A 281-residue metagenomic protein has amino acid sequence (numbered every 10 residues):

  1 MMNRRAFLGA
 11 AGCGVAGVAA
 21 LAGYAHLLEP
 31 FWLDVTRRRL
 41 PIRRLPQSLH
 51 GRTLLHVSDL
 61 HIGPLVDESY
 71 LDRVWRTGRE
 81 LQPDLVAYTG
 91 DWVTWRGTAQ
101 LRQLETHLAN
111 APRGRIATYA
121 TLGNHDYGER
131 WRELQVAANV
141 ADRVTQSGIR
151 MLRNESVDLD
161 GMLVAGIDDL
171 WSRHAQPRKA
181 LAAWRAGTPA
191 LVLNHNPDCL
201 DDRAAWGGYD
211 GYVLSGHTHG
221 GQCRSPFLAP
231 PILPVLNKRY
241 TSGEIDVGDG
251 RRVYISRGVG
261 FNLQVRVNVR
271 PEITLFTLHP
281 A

Functional and structural regions predicted by a protein language model:
M1, V18-L55, E68-S69, R73-R76: C-terminal segment of N-terminal export signals and the immediately downstream linker at the start of the mature
M1-V18: N-terminal secretory signal peptides and thylakoid transit peptides that target proteins across membranes
T36-R39, Q103-W184: Extended active-site neighborhood of metal-dependent phosphoesterases/phosphodiesterases
I42-L54, I149, S156-A165, R185-A186 (+1 more regions): Beta-strand-turn-beta hairpins that frame and shape the catalytic cleft of phosphate-ester-processing enzymes
G51-H61, G161-L170, L191-H195, R252-G258: Active-site-proximal beta-strand elements of phosphoester/diester hydrolases
R52-N139: Membrane-embedded segments
V57-S58, V86-G90, T118-N124, L152-R153 (+3 more regions): Active-site neighborhood of phospho(di)ester-bond hydrolases with catalytic His/Asp-centered motifs
P197-T274: Conserved beta-sheet core of the metallophosphoesterase superfamily
